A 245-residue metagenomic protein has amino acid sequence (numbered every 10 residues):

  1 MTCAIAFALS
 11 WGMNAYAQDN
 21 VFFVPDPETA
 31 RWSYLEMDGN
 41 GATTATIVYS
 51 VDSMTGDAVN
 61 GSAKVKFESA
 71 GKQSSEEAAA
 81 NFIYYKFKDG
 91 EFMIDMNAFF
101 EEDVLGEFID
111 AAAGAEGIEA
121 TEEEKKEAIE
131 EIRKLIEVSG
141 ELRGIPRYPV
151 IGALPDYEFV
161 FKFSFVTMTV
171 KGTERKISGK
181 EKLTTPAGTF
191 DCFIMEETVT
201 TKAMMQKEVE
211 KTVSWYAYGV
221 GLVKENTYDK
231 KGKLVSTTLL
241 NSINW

Functional and structural regions predicted by a protein language model:
T2-W11: Bacterial N-terminal signal peptides
C3, Q18-D19, K88: N-terminal leader/targeting signatures
W11-A17: Sec/Tat signal peptide C-region and signal peptidase I cleavage site
Q18-I83, D156-W245: Acidic, serine/threonine-rich low-complexity disordered tracts
P25-P27, Y84-F190: Solvent-exposed helix/loop surface patches that form functional interfaces
